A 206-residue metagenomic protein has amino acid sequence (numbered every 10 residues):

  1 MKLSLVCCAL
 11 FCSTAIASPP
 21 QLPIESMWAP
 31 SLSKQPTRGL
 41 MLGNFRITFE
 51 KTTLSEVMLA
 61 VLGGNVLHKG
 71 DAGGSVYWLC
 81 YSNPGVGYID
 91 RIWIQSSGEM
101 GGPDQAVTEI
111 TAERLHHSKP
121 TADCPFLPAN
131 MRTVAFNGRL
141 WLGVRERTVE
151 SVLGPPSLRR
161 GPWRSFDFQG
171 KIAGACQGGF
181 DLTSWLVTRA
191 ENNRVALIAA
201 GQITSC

Functional and structural regions predicted by a protein language model:
S4-S13: Bacterial N-terminal signal peptides
A15-A17: Boundary at the C-terminal end of the N-terminal hydrophobic targeting segment
P19-S31, T37-G39, F49-T121, P125-C206: A cross-family detector of function-defining hotspots
